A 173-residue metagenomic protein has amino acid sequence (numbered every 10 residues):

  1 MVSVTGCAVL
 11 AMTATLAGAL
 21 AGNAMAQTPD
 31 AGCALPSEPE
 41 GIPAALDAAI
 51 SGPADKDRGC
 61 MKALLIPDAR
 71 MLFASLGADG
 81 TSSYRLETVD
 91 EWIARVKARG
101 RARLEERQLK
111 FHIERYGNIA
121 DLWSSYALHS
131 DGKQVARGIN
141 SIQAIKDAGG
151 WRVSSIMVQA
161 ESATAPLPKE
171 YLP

Functional and structural regions predicted by a protein language model:
S3, G22-L64, Y171-P173: Short, low-complexity N-terminal intrinsically disordered segments enriched in polar/charged residues
G6-A19: Bacterial N-terminal signal peptides
Q27, R70-M71, S83-Q134: Surface-exposed, charged secondary-structure patches
P43, A69, F73-G77: Acidic/histidine-rich, surface-exposed loop or edge segments in extracytoplasmic proteins
M61, A69, L122, A144: Hydrophobic pocket/interface hotspot
L65, S75-G77, S124-Y126, N140 (+1 more regions): A mature extracytoplasmic/lumenal domain signature
S82-Y84, G132-A136, A163-E170: A short, polar/proline- and glycine-enriched secondary-structure boundary/capping micro-motif
D121, R137-A165: Short beta-strand edge/turn micro-motifs at domain boundaries
